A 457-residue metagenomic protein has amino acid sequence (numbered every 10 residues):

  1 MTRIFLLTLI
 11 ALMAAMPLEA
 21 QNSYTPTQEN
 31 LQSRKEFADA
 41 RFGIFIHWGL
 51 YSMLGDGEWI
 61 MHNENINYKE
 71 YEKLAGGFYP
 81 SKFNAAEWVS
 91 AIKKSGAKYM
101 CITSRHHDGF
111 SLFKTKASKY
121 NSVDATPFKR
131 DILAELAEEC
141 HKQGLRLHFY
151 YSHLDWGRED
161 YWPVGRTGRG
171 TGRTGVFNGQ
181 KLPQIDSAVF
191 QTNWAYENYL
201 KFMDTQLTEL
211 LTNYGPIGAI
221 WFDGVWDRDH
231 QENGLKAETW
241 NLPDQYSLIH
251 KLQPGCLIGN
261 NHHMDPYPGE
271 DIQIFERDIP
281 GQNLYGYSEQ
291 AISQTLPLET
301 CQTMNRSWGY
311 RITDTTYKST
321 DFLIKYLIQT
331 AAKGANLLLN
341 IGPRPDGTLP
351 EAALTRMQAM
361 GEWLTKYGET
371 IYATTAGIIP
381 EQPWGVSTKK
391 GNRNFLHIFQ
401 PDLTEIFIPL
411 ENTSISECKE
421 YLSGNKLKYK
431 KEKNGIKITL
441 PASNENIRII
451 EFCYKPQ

Functional and structural regions predicted by a protein language model:
M1-N22: Bacterial Sec-dependent N-terminal signal peptides
Q21-Q457: Mature catalytic domains of secreted/periplasmic carbohydrate-active enzymes
